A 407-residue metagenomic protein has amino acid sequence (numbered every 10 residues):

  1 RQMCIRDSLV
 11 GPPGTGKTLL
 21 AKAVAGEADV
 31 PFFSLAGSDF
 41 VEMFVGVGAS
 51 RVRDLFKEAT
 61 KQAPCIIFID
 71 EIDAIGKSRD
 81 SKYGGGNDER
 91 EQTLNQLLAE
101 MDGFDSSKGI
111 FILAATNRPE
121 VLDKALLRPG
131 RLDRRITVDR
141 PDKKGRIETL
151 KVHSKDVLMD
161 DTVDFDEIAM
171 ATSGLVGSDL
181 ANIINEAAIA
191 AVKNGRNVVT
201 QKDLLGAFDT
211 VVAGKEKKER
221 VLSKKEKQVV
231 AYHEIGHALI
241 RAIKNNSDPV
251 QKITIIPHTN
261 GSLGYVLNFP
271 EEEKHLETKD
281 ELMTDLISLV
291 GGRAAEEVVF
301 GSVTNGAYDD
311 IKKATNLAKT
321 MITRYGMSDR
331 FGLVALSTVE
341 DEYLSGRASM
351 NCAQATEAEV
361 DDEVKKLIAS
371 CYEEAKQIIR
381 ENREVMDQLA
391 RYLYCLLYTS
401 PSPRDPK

Functional and structural regions predicted by a protein language model:
R1-D7, Y398-D405: Conserved small/polar residues in nucleotide/adenosyl-binding loops
Q2, R6-A169, L175, A187: Walker A/P-loop NTP-binding motif of AAA+ ATPase domains
P12-G16, G26, K61, S106-S107 (+11 more regions): Short flexible coil/turn linkers enriched for glycine and charged/polar residues that connect secondary-structure
D73, I235-H237: Short active-site segment of divalent metal-dependent hydrolases/proteases that encodes the spacing between
D139-D203, G214, L289, R293 (+2 more regions): Conserved C-terminal "switch" segment of AAA+ ATPases
L204, D209, K225, D248 (+1 more regions): Extended, largely alpha-helical regulatory/partner-binding modules appended to the mid-to-C-terminal parts
V221-V229: Short pre-active-site segment immediately N-terminal to the catalytic Zn-binding motif
V229-A231, A238-S400, R404: Soluble catalytic regions of large protease machineries
